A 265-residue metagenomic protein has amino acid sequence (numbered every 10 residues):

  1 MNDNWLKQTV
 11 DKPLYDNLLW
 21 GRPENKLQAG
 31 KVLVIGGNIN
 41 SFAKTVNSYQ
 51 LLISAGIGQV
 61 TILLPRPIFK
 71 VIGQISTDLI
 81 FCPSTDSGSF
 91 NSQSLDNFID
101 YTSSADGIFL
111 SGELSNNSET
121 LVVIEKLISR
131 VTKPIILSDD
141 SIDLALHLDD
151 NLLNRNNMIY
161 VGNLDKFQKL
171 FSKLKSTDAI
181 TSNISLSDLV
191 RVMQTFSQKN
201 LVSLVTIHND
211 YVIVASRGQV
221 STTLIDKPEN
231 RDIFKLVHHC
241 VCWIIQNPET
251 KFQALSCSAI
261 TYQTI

Functional and structural regions predicted by a protein language model:
M1-K26: Positively charged, low-complexity intrinsically disordered leader regions
D3-D11, L186-V190, T250-T264: N-terminal low-complexity/intrinsically disordered extensions
W5-L6, L63-T223: Glycine-rich phosphate/dinucleotide-binding loop and adjoining beta-alpha-beta core of small-molecule
L18-C82, I260: Substrate-binding N-lobe of the ribokinase-like
G21-E24, S41, Q219-I244: Short glycine/threonine-rich catalytic loop with a Thr-x-Gly-x-Asp
V34, S111-L114, S176, I180 (+2 more regions): Glycine-rich phosphate/diphosphate-binding loops and the adjacent beta-loop-alpha structural elements that coordinate
N40-S54, N117-T120, L144-A145, I233-V237: Short glycine/serine/threonine-rich phosphate/pyrophosphate-binding segments that cradle anionic phosphate groups
E229, I233-I265: Conserved post-catalytic alpha-helical subdomain immediately downstream of the catalytic base and nucleotide-binding
